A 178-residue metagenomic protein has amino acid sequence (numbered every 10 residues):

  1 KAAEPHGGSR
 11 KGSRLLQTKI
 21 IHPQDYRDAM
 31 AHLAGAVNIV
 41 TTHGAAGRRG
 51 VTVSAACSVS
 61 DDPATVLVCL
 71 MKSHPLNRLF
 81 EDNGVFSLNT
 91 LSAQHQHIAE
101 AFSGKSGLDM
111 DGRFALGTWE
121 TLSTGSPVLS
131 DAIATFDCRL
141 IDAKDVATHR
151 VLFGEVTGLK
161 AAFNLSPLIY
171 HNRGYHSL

Functional and structural regions predicted by a protein language model:
A2-A3: Ala/Thr-enriched low-complexity intrinsically disordered regions
H6, R10-L178: Basic, polyanion-binding surface patches
